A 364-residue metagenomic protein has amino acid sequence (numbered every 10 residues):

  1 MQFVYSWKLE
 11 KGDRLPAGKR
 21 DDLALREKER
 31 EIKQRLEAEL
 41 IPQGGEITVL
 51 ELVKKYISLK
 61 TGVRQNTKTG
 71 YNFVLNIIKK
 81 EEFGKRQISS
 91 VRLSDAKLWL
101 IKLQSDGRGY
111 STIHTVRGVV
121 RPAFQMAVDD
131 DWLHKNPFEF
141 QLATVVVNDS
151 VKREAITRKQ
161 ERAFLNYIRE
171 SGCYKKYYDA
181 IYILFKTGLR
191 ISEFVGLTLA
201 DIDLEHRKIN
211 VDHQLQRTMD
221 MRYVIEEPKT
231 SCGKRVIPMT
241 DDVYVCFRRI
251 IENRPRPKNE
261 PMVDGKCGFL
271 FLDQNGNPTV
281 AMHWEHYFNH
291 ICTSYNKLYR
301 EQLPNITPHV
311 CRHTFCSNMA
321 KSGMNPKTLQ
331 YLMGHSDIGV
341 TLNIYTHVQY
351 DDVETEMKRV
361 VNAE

Functional and structural regions predicted by a protein language model:
Q2-S90, S94, E252-K266: N-terminal DNA-binding module of tyrosine recombinases/phage integrases
A17-D21, G45, I57-W132, G172-C173 (+2 more regions): N-terminal core-binding DNA-recognition domain of tyrosine site-specific recombinases/integrases
D106, Y110, N166-Y177, T187 (+6 more regions): Short, basic (Lys/Arg/His-rich) helix/loop patches that form interaction surfaces in the mid-to-C-terminal regions
H114, L133-K135, E139-L197, E205 (+3 more regions): Basic, Lys/Arg- and aromatic-enriched nucleic-acid-binding interface segment
A143, L197-P255, M262: Conserved tyrosine-mediated DNA breakage-rejoining catalytic core shared by Y-recombinases
V147, A155, L215, M333-K358: Catalytic-site neighborhood detector that most strongly recognizes the C-terminal catalytic loop/helix of tyrosine
D201-K208, M324-I344: Short, polar N-cap/turn motifs at the start of nucleic acid-interacting alpha helices
D220-I225, S322, N343, H347-E364: DNA/chromatin major-groove-contacting recognition/catalytic segments
